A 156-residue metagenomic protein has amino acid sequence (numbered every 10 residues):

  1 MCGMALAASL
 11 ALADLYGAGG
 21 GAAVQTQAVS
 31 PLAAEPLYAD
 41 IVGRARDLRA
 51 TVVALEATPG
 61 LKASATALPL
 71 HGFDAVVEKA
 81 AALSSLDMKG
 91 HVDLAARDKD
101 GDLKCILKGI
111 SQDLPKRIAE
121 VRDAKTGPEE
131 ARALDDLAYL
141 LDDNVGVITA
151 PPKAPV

Functional and structural regions predicted by a protein language model:
M1-G17: Sec-dependent N-terminal signal peptides
L15-D74, K153-V156: Immediate post-signal-peptide N-terminus of mature secreted/exported proteins
P31-R44, P115-V156: C-terminal amphipathic alpha-helix
R44-A54, K79-G90, I110-R117, L140: Amphipathic, well-ordered alpha-helical segments in soluble domains
A54, T58, K89, A96 (+3 more regions): A structural signal for alpha-helix termini and helix-coil/disorder junctions
A57-S64, V92-K99, R122-T126: Short, flexible helix-adjacent loops and helix caps
L70-A81, G101-G109, E130-Y139: Short, charged, amphipathic alpha-helical segments
L86-L107: Short, solvent-exposed, charged loop/turn and helix-capping segments that join or cap alpha-helices on peripheral
